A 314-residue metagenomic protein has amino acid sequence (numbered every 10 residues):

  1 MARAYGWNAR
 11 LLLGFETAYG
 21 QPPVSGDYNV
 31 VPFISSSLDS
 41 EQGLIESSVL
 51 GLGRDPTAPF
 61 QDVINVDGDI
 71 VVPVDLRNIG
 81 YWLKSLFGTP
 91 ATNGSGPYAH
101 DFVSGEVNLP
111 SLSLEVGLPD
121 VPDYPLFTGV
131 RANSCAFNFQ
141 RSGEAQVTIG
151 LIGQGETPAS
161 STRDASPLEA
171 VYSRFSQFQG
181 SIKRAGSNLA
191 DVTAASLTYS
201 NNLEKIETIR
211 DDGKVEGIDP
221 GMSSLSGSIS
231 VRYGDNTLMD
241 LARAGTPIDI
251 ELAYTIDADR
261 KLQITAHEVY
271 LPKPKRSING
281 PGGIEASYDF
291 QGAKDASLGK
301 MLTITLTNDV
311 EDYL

Functional and structural regions predicted by a protein language model:
M1-L314: Signature of extracytoplasmic/envelope-associated structural regions
